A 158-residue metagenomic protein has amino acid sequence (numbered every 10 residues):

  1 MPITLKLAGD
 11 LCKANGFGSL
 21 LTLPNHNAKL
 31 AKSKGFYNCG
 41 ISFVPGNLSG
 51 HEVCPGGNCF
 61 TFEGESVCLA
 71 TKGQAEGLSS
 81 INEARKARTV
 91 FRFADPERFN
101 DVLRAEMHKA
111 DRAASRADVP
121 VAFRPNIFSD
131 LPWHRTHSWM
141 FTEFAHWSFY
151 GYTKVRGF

Functional and structural regions predicted by a protein language model:
M1-F158: Class I S-adenosyl-L-methionine
